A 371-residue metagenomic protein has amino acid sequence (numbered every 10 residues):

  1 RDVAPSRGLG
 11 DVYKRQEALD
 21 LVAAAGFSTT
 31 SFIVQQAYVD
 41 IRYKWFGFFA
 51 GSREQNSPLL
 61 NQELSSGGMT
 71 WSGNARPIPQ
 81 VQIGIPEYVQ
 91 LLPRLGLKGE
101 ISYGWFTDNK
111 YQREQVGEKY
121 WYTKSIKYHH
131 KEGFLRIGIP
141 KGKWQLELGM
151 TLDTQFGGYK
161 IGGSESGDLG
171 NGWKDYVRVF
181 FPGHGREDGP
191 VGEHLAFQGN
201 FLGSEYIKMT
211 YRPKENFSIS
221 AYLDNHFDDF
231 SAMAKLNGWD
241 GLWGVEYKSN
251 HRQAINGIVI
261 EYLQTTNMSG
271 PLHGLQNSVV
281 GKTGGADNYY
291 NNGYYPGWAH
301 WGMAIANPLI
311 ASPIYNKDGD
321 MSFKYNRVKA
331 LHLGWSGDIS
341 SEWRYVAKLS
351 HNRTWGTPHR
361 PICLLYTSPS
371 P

Functional and structural regions predicted by a protein language model:
D2-Y13, Y366-S370: Single conserved hydrophobic/aromatic residue that forms the stacking wall/gate of nucleotide- or nucleobase-binding
R7, A37-V39, V81-I83, G133-L135 (+4 more regions): Membrane-embedded beta-strands of outer-membrane beta-barrel proteins, especially the hydrophobic/small aromatic
D11-L19, R42-F46, Y88-K98, R136-E147 (+3 more regions): Short loop/turn motifs that connect adjacent beta-strands in outer-membrane beta-barrel proteins
K14-Y43, Q55-N74: Surface-exposed loop and membrane-interface regions of Gram-negative outer-membrane beta-barrel proteins
A23-T29, Y43-W45, S52-P58, E87 (+5 more regions): Transmembrane beta-strands of outer-membrane beta-barrel pores
T30-F32, L60-G67, N109-K119, Y159-S164 (+3 more regions): Outer-membrane beta-barrel translocator domains and adjoining extracellular loop/strand segments of Gram-negative
P58-G162: Internal, well-ordered domain-core segments that constitute the primary functional module of diverse proteins
G189-S368: Outer-membrane beta-barrel pore domains
